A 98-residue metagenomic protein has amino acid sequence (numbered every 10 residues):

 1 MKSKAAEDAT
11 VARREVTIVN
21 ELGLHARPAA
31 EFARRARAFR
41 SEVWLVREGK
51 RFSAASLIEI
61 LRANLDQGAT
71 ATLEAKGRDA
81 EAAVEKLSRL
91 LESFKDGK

Functional and structural regions predicted by a protein language model:
K2-T10, A71-A75, D79-K98: C-terminal binding/interaction regions
S3-K4, T17, G23: Proteins with a high burden of low-complexity, intrinsically disordered sequence enriched in S/T/G/P/A and R, requiring
A5, R13-E15, A29-A30: Short hydrophobic/aromatic-rich motifs at helix boundaries and adjacent loops
T10-N20: Short amphipathic
L24-A26, A30-A83: Amphipathic, hydrophobic secondary-structure cores in small proteins
